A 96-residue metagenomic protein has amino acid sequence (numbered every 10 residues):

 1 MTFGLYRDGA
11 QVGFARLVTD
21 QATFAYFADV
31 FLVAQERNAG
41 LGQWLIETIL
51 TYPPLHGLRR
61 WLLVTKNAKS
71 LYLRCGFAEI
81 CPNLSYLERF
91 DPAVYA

Functional and structural regions predicted by a protein language model:
M1-F31: A conserved beta-strand-loop-helix scaffold within acyl/acetyltransferase catalytic domains
R7, A22, P53-P54, E79: Structural motif
V33-A34, E47-G57: Intrinsically disordered, low-complexity, positively biased terminal segments
E36-L45: Conserved acetyl-CoA pyrophosphate-binding loop and the N-cap/start of the following alpha-helix in GNAT-like
L55-F90: Conserved active-site alpha-helix within GNAT-family acetyltransferase domains
A93-A96: Acidic/histidine-enriched, glycine/proline-rich intrinsically disordered or flexible terminal extensions
